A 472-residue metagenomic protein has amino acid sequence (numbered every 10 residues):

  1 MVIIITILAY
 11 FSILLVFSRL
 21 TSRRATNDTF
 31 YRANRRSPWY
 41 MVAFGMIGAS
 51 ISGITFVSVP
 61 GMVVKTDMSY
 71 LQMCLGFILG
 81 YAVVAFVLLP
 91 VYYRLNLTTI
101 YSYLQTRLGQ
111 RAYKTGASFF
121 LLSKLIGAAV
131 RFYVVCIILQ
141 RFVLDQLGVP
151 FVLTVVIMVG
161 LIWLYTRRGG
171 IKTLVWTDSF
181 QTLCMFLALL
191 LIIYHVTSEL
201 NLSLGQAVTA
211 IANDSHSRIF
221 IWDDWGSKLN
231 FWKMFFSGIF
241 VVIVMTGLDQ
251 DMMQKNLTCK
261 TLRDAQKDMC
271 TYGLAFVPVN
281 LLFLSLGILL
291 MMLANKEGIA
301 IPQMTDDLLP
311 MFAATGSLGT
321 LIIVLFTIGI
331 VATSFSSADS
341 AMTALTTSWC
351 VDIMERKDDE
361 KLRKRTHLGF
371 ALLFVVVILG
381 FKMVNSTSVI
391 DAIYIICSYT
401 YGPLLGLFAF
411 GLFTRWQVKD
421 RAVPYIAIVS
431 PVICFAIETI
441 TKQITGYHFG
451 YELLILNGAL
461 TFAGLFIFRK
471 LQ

Functional and structural regions predicted by a protein language model:
M1-F56, T166-G169, T182, A188: Membrane-interface "cap" regions at the ends of multi-pass membrane proteins
M1-R19, R421-Q472: A generic transmembrane alpha-helix motif of multi-pass inner-membrane proteins
I7-R19, I51-V57, I78-L88, V159-R167 (+4 more regions): Central hydrophobic cores of alpha-helical transmembrane segments in multi-pass inner-membrane proteins across all
V16-R23, L125-F132, C136-L153, L164-R167 (+4 more regions): Hydrophobic alpha-helical segments and their helix-loop junctions in multi-pass secondary transporters
R23-D28, K357, N385-I390, L407-A422: Alpha-helical transmembrane segments
S37, M41-V57, M158, H195 (+2 more regions): Hydrophobic, membrane-embedded alpha-helices of multi-pass small-molecule transporters
W39-M46, R107-G116, Q181-Y194, L404 (+1 more regions): Small-residue-rich segments of transmembrane alpha-helices in multi-pass membrane proteins, especially helix faces
K65-R168, N256-I395: Helix-loop-helix junctions that connect adjacent transmembrane helices in secondary transporters/permeases, recognized
